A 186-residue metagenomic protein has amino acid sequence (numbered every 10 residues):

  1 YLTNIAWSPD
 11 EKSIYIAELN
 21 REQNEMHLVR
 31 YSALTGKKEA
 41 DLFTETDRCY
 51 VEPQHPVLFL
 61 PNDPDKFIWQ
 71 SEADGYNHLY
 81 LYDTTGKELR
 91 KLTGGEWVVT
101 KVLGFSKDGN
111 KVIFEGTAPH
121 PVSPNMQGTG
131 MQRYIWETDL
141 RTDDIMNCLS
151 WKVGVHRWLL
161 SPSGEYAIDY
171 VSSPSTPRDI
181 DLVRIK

Functional and structural regions predicted by a protein language model:
Y1, Y31-P56, Y82-K107, G116-M131 (+2 more regions): Multi-bladed beta-propeller domains
N4-N20: Long hydrophobic segments that form regular secondary structure
W7, F59-P61, G104-K107, L160: Residue-level recognition of a conserved intra-blade site in WD40 beta-propeller repeats
S13-A17, K66-Q70, K111-G116, A167-Y170: Residue position within the beta-strands of beta-propeller blades
Y15-D74: Extended hydrophobic/aromatic segments used for targeting, binding, or gating
A17, V155-K186: Serine-hydrolase catalytic core recognition
R21-E25, E72-N77, V122-Q132, S173-T176: Short, solvent-exposed loop/turn segments at conserved positions within beta-propeller repeat blades
